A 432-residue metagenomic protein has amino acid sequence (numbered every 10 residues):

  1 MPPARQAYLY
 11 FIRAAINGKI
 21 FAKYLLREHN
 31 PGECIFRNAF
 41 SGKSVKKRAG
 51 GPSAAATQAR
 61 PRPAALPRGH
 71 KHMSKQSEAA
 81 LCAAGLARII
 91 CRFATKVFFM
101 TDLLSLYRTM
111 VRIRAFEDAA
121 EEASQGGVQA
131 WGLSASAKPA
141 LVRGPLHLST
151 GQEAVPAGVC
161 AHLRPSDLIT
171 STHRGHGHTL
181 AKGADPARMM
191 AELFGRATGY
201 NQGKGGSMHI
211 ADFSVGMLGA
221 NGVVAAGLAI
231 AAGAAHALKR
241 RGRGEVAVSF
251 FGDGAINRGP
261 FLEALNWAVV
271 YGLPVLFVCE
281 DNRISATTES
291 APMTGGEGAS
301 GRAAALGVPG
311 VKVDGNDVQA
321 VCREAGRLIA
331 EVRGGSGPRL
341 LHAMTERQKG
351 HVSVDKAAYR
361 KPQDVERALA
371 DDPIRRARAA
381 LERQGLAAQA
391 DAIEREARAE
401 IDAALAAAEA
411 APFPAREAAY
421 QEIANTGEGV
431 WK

Functional and structural regions predicted by a protein language model:
L9, L25-L26, L66, L81 (+1 more regions): Leucine-biased recognition of intrinsically disordered, low-complexity hydrophobic segments
A49-R68, A87: Compositionally biased, low-complexity flexible segments
R92-V155, Q348-K349, S353, A357-K432: Conserved acidic/glycine
E122, Q129-Y271, P292-G295, S300 (+1 more regions): Cofactor-binding active-site loop characterized by glycine-rich and histidine/acidic residues
M217-A410: Glycine-rich ThDP/TPP pyrophosphate-binding loop and its adjacent helix/strand module within ThDP-dependent enzymes
